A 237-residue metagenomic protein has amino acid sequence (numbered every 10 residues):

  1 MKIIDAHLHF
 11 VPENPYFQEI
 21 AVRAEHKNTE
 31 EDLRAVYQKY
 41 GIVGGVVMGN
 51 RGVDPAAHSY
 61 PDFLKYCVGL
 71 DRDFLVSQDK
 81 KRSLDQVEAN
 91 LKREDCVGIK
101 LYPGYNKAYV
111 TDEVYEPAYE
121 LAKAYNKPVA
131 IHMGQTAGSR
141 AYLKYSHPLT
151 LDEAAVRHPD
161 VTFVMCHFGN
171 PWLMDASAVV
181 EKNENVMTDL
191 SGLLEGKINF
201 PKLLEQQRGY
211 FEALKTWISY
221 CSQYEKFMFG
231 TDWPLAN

Functional and structural regions predicted by a protein language model:
M1-S59: An N-terminally biased module of ancient metal coordination in phosphate/nucleic-acid-related enzymes
I3-L8, G44-V47, K65-V68, V97-L101 (+4 more regions): Hydrophobic faces of well-ordered beta-strands that scaffold small-molecule active sites in alpha/beta enzyme cores
V11-N14, G52-P55, D73-L75, N106 (+4 more regions): Active-site environment of divalent metal-dependent phosphoester hydrolases
Y16-H26, L75-K81, G138-Y145, K197-R208: Short, flexible/disordered intra-domain loops and linkers
H26-Y37, S77-L91, L173: Short, acidic/polar
K27-N28, T162, P171-N237: H/E-rich (His + Asp/Glu) clusters that bind or coordinate divalent metals
G52-S146: Active-site gating/metal-coordination segments in enzymes
E94-V97, A124-P128, R157-V161, E181-M187: Glycine-enriched alpha-helix->loop->beta-strand junction motifs that scaffold or abut catalytic
